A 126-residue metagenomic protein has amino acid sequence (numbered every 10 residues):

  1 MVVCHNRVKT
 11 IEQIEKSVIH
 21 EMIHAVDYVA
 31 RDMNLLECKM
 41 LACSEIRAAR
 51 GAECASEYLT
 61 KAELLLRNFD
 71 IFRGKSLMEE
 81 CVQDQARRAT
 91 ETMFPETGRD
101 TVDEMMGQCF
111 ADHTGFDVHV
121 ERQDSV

Functional and structural regions predicted by a protein language model:
M1-V3, V8-E12, D32-V126: Metalloprotease/metallohydrolase-associated module, dominated by Zn2+-dependent proteases
K16-Y28: Active-site recognition of the HExxH zinc-binding catalytic motif
